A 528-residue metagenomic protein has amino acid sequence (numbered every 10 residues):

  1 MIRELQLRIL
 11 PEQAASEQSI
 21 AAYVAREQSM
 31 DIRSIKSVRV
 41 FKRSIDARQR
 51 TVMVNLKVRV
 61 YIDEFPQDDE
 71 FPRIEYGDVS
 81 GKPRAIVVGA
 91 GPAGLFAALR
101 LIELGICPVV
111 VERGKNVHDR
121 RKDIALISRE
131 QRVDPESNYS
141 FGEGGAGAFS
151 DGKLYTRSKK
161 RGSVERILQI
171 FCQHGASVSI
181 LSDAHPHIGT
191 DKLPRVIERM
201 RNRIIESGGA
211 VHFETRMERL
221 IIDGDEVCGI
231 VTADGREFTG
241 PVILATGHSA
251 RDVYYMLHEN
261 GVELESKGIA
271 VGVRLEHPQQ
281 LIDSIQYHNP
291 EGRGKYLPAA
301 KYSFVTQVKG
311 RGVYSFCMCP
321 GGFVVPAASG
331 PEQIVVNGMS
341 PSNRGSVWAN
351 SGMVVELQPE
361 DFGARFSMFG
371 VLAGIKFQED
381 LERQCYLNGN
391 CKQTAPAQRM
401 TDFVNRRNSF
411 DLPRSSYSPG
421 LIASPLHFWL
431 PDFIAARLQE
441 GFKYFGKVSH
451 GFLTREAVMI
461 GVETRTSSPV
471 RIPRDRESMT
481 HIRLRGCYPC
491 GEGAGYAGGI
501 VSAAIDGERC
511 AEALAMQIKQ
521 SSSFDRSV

Functional and structural regions predicted by a protein language model:
M1-V54, V58-F149, K153-V528: Residues forming the flavin
